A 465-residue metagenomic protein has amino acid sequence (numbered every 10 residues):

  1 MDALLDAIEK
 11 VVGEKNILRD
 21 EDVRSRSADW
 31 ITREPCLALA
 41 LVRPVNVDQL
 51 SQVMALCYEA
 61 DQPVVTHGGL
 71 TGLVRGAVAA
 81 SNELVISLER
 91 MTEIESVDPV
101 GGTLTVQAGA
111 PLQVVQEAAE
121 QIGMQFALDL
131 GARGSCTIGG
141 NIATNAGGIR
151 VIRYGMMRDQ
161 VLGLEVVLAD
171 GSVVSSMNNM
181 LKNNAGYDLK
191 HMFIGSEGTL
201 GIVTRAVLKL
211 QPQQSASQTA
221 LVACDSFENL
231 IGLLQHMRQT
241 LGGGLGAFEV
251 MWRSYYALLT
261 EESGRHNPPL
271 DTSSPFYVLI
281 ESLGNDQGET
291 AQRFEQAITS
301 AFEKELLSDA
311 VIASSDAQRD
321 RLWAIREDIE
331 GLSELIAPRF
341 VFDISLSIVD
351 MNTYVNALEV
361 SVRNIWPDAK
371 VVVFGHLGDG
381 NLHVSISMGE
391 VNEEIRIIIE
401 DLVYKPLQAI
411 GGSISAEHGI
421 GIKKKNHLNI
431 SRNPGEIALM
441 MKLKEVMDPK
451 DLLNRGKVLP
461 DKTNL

Functional and structural regions predicted by a protein language model:
M1-A55, G72-G102, Y255-N267, Q318-D343 (+2 more regions): N-terminal flexible segment immediately upstream of the FAD-binding catalytic core in FAD-dependent oxidoreductases
M1-W30, E59-Q62, A301-A317, A409-I414 (+1 more regions): N-terminal accessory segments
R19-D20, R24-S27, A223-S226, I231-L402 (+2 more regions): C-terminal substrate-recognition/cap domain of FAD-linked oxidoreductases
L50-V64, A119-C136, V173-F193, R363-N364 (+2 more regions): Short, hydrophobic/aliphatic alpha-helical segments
L73, V250-T260, V311-A324, S415-I430 (+1 more regions): Short proline/glycine- and acidic-rich turn/helix-capping motifs at secondary-structure junctions
E93-A247, L453: FAD-binding subdomain of flavoenzyme oxidoreductases
S172, K425-L465: Activity-critical C-terminal alpha-helical subdomain
